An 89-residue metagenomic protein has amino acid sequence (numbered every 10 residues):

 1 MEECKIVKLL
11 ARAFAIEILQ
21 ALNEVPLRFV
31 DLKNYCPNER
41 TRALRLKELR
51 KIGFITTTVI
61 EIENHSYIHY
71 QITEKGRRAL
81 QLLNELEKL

Functional and structural regions predicted by a protein language model:
E2-T41: N-terminal helix-turn-helix DNA-binding core of bacterial DNA-binding proteins
C36-K51, Y67: Short amphipathic alpha-helical interaction segments
T41, T57, T73: Ser/Thr-centric signal marking residues that sit in or immediately flank functional binding/regulatory motifs
R50-I60: A short, conserved structural fragment
N64-L83: Basic, amphipathic "hinge/linker" alpha-helix immediately C-terminal to the N-terminal HTH DNA-binding motif
K88-L89: Short acidic DE-rich linear segments
